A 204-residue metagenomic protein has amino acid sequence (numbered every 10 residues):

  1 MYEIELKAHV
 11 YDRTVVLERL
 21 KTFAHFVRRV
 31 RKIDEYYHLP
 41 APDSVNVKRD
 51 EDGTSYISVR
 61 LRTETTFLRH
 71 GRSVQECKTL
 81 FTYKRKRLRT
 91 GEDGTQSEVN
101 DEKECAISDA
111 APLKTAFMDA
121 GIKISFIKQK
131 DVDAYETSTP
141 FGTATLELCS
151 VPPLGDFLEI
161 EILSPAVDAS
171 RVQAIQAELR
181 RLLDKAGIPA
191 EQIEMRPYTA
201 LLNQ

Functional and structural regions predicted by a protein language model:
M1, F141-T143, P153-F157: Coil-to-beta-strand transition motifs
M1-F141, I188-I193, P197-Q204: N-terminal strand-loop-strand beta-hairpin
V27-R28, A111, S150, E161-L163 (+1 more regions): Domain-wide signal for the mature, well-folded portions of proteins, strongly enriched in nucleus-encoded organellar
S73-V74, E147-G155: Short glycine/proline-enriched loop/turn "hinge" motifs that connect secondary-structure elements and lie
E136, G155-P165, E178-D184: Extended, acidic-biased charged interface segments
G142, L163-D168: Positively charged, low-complexity, intrinsically disordered RNA-binding extensions
A166-P197: Mixed-charge, glycine-accented linear interaction segment located at domain edges/termini
